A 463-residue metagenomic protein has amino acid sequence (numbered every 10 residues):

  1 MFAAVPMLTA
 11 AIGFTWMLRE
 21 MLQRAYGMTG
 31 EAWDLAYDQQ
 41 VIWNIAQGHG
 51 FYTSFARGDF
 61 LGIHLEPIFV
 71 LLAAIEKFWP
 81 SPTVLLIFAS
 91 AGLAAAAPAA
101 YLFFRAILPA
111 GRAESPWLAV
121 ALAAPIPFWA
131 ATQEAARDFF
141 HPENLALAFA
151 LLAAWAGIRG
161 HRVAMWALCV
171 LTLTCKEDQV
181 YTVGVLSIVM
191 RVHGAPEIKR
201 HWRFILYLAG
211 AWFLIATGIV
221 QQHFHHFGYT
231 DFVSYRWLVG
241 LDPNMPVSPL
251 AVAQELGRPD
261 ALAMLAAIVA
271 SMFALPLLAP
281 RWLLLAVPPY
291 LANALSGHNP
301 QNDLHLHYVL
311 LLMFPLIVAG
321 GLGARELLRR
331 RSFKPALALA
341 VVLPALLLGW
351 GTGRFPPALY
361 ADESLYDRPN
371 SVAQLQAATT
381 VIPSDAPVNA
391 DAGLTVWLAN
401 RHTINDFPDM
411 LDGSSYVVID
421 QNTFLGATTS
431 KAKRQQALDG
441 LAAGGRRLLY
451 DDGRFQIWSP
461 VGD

Functional and structural regions predicted by a protein language model:
M1-L18, R105, P116-A119, F204: Start-transfer (signal-anchor) and selected internal transmembrane alpha helices of multi-pass inner/ER membrane
M7-A11, P116, L206-A211, E326-P356: Signature aromatic-anchored transmembrane alpha helix within multi-pass, membrane-resident enzymes that catalyze glycan
E20, G27-G30, D34, K199-L277 (+4 more regions): Membrane-lumen/periplasm interface segments of specific transmembrane helices in polyprenyl phosphate-linked
Y37-Q47, R57-S81: Short hydrophobic/aromatic helix or loop-helix immediately within or flanking a transmembrane segment in polytopic
I87-A110: Transmembrane-helix motifs of polytopic, lipid-linked glycan transferases
A110-A113, F139-L145, A150-A164, R191-E197: Membrane-interface transmembrane helices that cradle and orient dolichyl/undecaprenyl
A150-A156, R162-R191, G210-A211: Membrane-interface alpha helices of multi-pass inner-membrane proteins
L284-S332: Hydrophobic/aromatic-rich transmembrane helices and adjacent perimembrane loops
